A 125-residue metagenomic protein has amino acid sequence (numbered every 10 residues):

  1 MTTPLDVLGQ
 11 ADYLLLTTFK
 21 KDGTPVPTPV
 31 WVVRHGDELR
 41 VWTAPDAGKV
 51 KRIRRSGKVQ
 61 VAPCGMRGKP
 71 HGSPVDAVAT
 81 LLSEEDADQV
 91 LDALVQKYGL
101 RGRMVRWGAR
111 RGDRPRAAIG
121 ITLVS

Functional and structural regions predicted by a protein language model:
M1-L14: Short, basic/aromatic recognition patches
T3, T18-D22, M104-A109: Short helix-to-loop capping/linker segments positioned immediately adjacent to catalytic or ligand/cofactor-binding
P4, L39-T43, A47-R52: Covalent nucleotidyltransferase core used to form phosphodiester bonds in nucleic acids
A11-P45, V59-P63, G72-V75: Short beta-strand segments
D46-V124: Short, structured beta-strand-loop surface elements
